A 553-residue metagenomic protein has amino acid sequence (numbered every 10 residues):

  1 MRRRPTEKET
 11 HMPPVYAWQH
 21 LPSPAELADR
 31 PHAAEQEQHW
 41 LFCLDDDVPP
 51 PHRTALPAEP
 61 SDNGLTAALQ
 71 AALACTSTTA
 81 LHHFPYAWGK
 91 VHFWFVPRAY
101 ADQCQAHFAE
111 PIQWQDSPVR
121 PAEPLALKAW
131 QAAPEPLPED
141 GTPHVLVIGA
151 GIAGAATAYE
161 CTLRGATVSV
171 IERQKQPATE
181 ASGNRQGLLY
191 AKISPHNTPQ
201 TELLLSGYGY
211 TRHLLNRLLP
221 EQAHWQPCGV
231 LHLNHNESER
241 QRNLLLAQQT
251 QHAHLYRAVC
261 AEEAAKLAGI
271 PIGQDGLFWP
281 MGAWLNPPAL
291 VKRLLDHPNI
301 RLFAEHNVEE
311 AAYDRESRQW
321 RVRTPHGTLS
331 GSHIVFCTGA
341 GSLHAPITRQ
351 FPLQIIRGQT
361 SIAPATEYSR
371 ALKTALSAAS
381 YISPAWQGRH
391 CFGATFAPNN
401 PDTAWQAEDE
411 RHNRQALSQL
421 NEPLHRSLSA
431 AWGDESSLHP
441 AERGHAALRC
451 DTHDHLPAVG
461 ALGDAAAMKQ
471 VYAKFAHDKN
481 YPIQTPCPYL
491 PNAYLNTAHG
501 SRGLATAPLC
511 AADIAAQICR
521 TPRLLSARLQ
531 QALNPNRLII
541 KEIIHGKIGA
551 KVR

Functional and structural regions predicted by a protein language model:
P13-R120: The AdoMet/dcAdoMet-binding core of the Class I SAM-like
P143-S169: N-terminal Rossmann-like FAD-binding beta1-loop-alpha1 element of flavoenzymes
L163-G183: Glycine-rich FAD pyrophosphate-binding loop
Q186-L267, P440: Dinucleotide-binding Rossmann-like beta1-alpha1 core, especially the glycine-rich loop that anchors the ADP
P195-H196, E221-H232, A261-H297, T395-P398 (+1 more regions): Helix-loop-beta segment of a Rossmann-like dinucleotide-binding subdomain
N197, E202, Y313, T324-Q415 (+1 more regions): Flavin-dependent oxidoreductases
L277-P325, L329, H333, C337-T338: Helical element adjacent to the flavin cofactor pocket in flavoenzyme catalytic cores
G433-R553: C-terminal catalytic lobe of FAD-dependent flavoproteins
